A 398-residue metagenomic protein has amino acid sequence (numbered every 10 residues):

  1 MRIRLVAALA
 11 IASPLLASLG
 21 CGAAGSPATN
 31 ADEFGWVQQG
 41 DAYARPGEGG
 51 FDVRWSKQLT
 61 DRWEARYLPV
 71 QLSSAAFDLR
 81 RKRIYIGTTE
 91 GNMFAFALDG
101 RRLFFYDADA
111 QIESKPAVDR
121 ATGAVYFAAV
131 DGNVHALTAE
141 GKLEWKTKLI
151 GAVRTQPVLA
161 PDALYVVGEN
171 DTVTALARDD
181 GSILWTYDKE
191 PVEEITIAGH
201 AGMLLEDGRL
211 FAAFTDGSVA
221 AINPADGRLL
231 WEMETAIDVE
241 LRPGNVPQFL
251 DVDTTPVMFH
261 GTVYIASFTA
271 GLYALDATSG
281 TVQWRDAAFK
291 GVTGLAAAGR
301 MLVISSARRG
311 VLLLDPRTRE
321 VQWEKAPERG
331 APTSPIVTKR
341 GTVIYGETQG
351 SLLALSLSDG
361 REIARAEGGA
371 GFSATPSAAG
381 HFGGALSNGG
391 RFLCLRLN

Functional and structural regions predicted by a protein language model:
A8-S18: Bacterial N-terminal signal peptides
A17-Q38: Bacterial Sec signal peptide processing site at the extreme N-terminus
G25-A31, G49-G50, R54-A76, F104-D119 (+6 more regions): Extracytoplasmic beta-rich repeat domains
T88, A129, G168-E169, F214-T215 (+4 more regions): Structural signature of WD-repeat beta-propellers
A97-R101, T138-K142, A177-D180, N223-D226 (+4 more regions): Short loop/turn segments that connect beta-strands within beta-propeller blades
G368-N398: Blade-level signature of beta-propeller repeat domains, shared across WD40, Kelch, NHL, RCC1 and BNR/Asp-box propellers
